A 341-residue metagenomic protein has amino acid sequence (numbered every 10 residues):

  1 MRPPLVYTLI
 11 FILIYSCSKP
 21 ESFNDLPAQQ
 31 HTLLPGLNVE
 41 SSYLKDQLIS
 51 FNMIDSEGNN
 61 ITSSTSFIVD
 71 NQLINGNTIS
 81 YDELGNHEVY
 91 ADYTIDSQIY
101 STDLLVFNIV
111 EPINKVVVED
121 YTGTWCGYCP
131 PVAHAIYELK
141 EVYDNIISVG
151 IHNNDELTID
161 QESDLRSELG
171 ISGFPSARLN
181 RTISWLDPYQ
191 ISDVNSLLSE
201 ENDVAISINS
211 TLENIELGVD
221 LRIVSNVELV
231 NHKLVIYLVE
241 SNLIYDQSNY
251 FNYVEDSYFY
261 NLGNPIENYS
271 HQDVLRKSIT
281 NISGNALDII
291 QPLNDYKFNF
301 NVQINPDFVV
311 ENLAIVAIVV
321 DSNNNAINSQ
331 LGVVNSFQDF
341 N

Functional and structural regions predicted by a protein language model:
R2-L5, L9, L13-L44, S97-L105 (+2 more regions): Bacterial Sec-dependent N-terminal signal peptides
N38-Q47, S210-N214: Short, solvent-exposed loop/linker segments at the N-terminal edge of repeated beta-sheet extracellular domains
M53, G58-L73, L179: Change to "...patches in solvent-exposed regions of secreted, membrane-anchored, or virion-exposed structural
N77-N86: Solvent-exposed segments in extracellular or luminal domains encompassing
N86-I95: Append "Rare intracellular matches occur via the same short Y/T/C beta-strand/loop motifs
Q98-I109, N328-V334: Edge beta-strands of extracellular beta-sandwich domains
V110-I146: Local sequence-structure signature of Cys/Sec-based thiol-disulfide redox active-site neighborhoods
V149-N341: Short, conserved sequence motifs used for protein processing/export or organelle targeting and for catalysis
